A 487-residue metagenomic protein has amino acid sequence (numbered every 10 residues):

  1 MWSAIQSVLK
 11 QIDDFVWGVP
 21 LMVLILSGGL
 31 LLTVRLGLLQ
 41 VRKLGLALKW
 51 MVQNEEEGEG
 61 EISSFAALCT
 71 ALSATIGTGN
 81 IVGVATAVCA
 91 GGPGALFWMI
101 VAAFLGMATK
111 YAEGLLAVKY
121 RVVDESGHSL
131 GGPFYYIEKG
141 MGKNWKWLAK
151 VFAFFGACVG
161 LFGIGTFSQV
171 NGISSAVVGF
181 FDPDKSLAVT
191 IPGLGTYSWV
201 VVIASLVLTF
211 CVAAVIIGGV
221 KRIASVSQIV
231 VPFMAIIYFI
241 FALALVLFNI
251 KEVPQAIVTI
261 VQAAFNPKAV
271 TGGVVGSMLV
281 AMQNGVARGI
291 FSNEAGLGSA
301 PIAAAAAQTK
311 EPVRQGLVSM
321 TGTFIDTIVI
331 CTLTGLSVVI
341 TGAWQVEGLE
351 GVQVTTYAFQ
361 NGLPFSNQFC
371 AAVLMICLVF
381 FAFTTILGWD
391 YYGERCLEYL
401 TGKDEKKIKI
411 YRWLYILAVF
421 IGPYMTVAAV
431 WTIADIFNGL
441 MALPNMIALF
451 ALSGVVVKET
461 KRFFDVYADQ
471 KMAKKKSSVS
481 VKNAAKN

Functional and structural regions predicted by a protein language model:
M1-T78, V88-A95, G106, F420 (+1 more regions): N-terminal alpha-helical transmembrane segments of multi-pass membrane transport and channel/translocase proteins
I5, L36-Q40, G79-V84, G160-I173 (+6 more regions): Transmembrane helix-loop junctions in multi-pass membrane proteins
K10-L46, C89-H128, L148, D326-L333 (+2 more regions): Extracellular loop-to-transmembrane helix junctions
L24-L31, L39-L48, V170-V177, W199-V261 (+2 more regions): Membrane-interface loop-to-helix entry segments
G28-T33, S73, A102-G127, F134 (+3 more regions): Helix-loop-helix module between adjacent transmembrane segments
T33, E113-R121, E125, A242-T259 (+4 more regions): Extracellular/periplasmic helix-exit of transmembrane alpha-helices
L38-S64, T86-V88, G92-L96, I100 (+5 more regions): Flexible loop linkers connecting adjacent transmembrane helices in multi-pass alpha-helical membrane transporters
E57-A90, L116-G140, V151-F154, C158 (+2 more regions): Alpha-helical membrane segments and immediately flanking helix-loop junctions that form or couple to the substrate/ion
